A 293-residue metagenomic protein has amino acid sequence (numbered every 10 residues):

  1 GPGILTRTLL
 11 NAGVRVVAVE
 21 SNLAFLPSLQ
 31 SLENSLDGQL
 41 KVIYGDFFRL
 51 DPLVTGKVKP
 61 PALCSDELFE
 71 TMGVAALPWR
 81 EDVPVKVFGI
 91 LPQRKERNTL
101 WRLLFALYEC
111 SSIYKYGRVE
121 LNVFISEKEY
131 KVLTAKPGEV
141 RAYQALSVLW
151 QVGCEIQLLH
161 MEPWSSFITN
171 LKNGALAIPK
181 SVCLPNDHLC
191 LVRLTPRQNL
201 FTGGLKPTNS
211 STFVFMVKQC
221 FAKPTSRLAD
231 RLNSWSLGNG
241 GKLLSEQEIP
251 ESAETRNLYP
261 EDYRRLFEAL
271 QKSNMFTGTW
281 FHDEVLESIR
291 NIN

Functional and structural regions predicted by a protein language model:
G1-F215, G278-T279, S288, I292: Catalytic cores of RNA-modifying enzymes
P2-L5, S236-N293: Peripheral terminal appendages
E33, P137-V140, C220, W235 (+2 more regions): Alpha-helix boundary/capping residues
R102, V132, R231, L243 (+1 more regions): Alpha-helical recognition domains of nuclear gene-regulatory proteins
D187-C190, L194-Q198, G203-E261: An accessory alpha-helical subdomain
